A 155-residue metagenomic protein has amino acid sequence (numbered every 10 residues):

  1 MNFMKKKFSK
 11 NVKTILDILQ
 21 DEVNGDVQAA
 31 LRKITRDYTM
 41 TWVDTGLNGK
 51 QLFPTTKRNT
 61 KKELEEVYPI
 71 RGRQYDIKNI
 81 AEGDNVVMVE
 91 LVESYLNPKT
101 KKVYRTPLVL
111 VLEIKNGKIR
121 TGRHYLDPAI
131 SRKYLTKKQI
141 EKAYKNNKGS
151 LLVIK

Functional and structural regions predicted by a protein language model:
M1-R36, E141-K155: Short, low-complexity N-terminal intrinsically disordered segments enriched in polar/charged residues
N2-K7, L64-K155: A beta-strand edge to alpha-helix "cap/lid" segment located at domain peripheries
I15, A29-L31, Y38, T56-T60 (+3 more regions): Hydrophobic pocket/interface hotspot
I15, G25, A30, N48 (+3 more regions): A generic signature of intrinsically disordered, low-complexity regions enriched in glycine/proline and charged/polar
I15, L19-V23, I34, T60 (+3 more regions): Hydrophobic alpha-helical core bundles mediating ligand binding, dimerization, or RNAP-core interactions
D17-Q20, K50, I70, T121: Short, flexible active-site loop motifs that bind/organize anionic cofactors or intermediates
Q28, T35-G83: A solvent-exposed, acidic/Ser-Thr-rich amphipathic alpha-helical stretch
